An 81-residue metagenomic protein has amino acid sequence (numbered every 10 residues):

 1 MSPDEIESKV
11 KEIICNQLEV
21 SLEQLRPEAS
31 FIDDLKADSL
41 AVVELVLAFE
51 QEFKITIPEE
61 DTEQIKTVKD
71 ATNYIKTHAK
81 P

Functional and structural regions predicted by a protein language model:
M1-A37, A41, L45-V46, Q51-P81: Phosphopantetheine-dependent thiolation modules in NRPS/PKS and related acyl-activating systems
